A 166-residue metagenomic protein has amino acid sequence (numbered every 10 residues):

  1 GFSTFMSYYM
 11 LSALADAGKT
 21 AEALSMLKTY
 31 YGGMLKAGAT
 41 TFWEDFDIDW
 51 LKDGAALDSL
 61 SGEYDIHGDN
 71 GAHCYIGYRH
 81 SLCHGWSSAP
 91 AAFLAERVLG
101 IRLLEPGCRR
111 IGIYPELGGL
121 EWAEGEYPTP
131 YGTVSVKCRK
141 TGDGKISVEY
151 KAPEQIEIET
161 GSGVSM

Functional and structural regions predicted by a protein language model:
F2-D16, W86-E96: Well-ordered alpha-helical segments within folded domains of soluble proteins
A21-M166: Non-catalytic C-terminal accessory modules of carbohydrate-active enzymes
